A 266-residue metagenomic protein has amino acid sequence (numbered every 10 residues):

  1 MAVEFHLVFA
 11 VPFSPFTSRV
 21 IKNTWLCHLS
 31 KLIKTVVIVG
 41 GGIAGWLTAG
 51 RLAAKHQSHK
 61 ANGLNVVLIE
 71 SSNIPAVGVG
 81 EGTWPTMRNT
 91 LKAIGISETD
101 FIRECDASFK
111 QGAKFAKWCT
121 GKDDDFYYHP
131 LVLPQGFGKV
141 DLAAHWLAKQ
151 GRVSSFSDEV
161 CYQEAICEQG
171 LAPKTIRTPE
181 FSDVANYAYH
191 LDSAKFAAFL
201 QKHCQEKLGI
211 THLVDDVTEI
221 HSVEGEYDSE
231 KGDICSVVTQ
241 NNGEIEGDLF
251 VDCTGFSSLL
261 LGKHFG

Functional and structural regions predicted by a protein language model:
A2-E4, V8-V11, V20: Acidic, Ala/Val/Gly-enriched low-complexity intrinsically disordered segments
K34-N62: N-terminal Rossmann-like FAD-binding beta1-loop-alpha1 element of flavoenzymes
A54-V79: Glycine-rich FAD pyrophosphate-binding loop
P75-C167: Dinucleotide-binding Rossmann-like beta1-alpha1 core, especially the glycine-rich loop that anchors the ADP
Y187-V217, N241: Helical element adjacent to the flavin cofactor pocket in flavoenzyme catalytic cores
L213-D233: A conserved short coil-to-beta-strand element within the FAD-binding core of flavoproteins
Q240-L249: Core beta-strand elements of the Rossmann-like FAD/NAD(P) dinucleotide-binding domain in flavoenzyme oxidoreductases
C253-G266: Flavin (primarily FAD) binding-site architecture
